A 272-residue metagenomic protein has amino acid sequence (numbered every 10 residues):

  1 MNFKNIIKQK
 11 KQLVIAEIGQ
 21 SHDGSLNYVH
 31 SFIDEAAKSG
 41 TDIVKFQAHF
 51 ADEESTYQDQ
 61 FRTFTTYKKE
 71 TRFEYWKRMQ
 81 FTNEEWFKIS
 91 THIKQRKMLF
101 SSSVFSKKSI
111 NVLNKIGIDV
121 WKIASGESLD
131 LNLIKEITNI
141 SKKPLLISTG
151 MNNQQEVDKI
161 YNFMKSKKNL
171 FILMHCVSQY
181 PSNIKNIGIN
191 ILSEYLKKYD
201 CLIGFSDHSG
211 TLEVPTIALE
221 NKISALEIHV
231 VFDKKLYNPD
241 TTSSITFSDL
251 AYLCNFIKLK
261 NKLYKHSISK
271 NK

Functional and structural regions predicted by a protein language model:
M1-K272: Catalytic cores and adjacent flexible loops of soluble metabolic enzymes that perform enolate/carbanion chemistry on
